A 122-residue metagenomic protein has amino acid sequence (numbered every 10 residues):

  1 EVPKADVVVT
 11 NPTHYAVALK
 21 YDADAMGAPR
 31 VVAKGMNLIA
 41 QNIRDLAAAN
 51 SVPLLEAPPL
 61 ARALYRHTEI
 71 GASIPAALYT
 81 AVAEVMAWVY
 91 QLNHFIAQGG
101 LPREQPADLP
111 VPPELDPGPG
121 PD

Functional and structural regions predicted by a protein language model:
E1-A57, A61, R66: Helical hairpin unit composed of two closely spaced alpha helices linked by a short loop
L19, N50-L54, P58, T68-A72 (+1 more regions): Conserved NTP-handling cores and scaffolds of large molecular machines
G27, G35, G71, G99-G100 (+1 more regions): Residue-identity detector for glycine
L78, Y90-D122: Short, charged, intrinsically disordered terminal tails
